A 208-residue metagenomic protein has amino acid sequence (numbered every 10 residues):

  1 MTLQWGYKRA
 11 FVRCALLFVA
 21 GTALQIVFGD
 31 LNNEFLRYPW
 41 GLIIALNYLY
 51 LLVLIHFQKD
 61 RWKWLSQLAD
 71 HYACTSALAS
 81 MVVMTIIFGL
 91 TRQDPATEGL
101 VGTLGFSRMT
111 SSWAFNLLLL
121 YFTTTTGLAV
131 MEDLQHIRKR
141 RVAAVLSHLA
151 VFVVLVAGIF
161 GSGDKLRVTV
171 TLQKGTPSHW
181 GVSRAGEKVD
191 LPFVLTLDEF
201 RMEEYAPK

Functional and structural regions predicted by a protein language model:
M1-K208: Solvent-exposed, non-transmembrane regions of integral membrane proteins
